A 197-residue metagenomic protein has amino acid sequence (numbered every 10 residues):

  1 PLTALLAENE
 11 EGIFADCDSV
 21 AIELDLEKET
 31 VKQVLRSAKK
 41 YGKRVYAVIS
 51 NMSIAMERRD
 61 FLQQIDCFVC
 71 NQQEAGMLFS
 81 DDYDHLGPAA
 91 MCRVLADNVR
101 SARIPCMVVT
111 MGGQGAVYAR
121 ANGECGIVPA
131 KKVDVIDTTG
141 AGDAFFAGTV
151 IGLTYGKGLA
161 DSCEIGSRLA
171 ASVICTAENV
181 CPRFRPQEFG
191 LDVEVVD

Functional and structural regions predicted by a protein language model:
P1-L24: Conserved phosphate-binding/catalytic loop of the ribokinase/pfkB sugar-kinase fold
L5-E10, V31-Q33, S53-E57, C92-A96 (+1 more regions): A generic local structural motif
E11-A15, A38, T149: A short alpha-helix capping/helix-coil boundary motif
G12-I13, D60-F61, R100: Structural alpha-helical scaffold elements that stabilize or flank donor/cofactor-binding regions in carbohydrate
S19-A90, Q114-G115: Conserved beta-alpha-beta core of the PfkB/ribokinase-like small-molecule kinase fold
I54, D81-D197: Conserved phosphate-binding/catalytic region of the ribokinase-like
